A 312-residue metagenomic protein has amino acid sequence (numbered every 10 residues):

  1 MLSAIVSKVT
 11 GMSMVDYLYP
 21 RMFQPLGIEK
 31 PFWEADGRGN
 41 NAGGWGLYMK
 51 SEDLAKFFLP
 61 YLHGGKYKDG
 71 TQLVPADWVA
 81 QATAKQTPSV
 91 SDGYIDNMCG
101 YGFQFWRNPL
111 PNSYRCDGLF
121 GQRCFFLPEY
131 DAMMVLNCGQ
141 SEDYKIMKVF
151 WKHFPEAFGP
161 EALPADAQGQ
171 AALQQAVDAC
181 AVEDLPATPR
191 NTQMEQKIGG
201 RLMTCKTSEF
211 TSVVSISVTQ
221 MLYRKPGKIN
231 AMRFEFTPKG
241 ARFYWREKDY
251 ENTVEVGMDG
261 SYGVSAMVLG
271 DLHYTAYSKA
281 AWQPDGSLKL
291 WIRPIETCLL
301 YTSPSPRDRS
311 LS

Functional and structural regions predicted by a protein language model:
M1-M22, L47, D53-Y61, D131-M134: Alpha-helical scaffold elements that line and support the substrate/ligand-binding pocket of soluble hydrolases
V9-M22, L26, K30-P31, K68-A76: Short, well-structured active-site flanking segments
E29-K56, P60-Y61: Active-site-proximal helix/loop microenvironment of the serine DD-peptidase/beta-lactamase transpeptidase fold
K30, V79-N137: Active-site Gly/Thr loop motif
G118-P186: Structured C-terminal helix/loop/strand segments within mature extracytoplasmic catalytic/sensor domains
Q168-D249, L272, A280, K289: Tryptophan-anchored aromatic micro-motifs
A241-L300: Contiguous, well-ordered beta-strand patches that form the walls/edges of small beta-barrel/beta-sandwich domains
Y301-D308: Conserved small/polar residues in nucleotide/adenosyl-binding loops
